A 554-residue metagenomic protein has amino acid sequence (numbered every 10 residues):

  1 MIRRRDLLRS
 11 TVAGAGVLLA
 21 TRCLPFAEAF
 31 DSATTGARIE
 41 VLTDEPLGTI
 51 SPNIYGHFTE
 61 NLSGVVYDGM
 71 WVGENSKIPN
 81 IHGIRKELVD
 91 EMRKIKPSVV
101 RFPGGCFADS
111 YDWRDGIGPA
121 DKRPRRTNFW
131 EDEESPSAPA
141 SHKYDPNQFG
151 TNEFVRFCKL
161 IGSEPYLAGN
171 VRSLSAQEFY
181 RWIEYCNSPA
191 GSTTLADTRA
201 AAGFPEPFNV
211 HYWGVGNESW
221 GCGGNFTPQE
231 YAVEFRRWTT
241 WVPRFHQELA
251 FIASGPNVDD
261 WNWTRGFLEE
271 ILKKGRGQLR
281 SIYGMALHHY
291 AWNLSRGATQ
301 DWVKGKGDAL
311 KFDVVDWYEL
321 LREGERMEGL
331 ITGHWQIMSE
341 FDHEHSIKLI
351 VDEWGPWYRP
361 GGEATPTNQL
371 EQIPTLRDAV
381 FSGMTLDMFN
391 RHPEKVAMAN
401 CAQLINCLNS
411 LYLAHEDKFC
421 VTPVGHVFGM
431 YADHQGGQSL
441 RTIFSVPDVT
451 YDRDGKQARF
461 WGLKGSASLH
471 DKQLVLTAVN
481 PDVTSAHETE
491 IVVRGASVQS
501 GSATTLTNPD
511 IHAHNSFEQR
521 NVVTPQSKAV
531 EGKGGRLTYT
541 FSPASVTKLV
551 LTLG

Functional and structural regions predicted by a protein language model:
M1, R22-L47: C-terminal segment of N-terminal export signals and the immediately downstream linker at the start of the mature
D6-A27: N-terminal export signals
L62, K348-Q435, S439-L463: Aromatic/acidic polysaccharide-binding cleft in carbohydrate-active enzymes
Y67, A108-F149, T194-S219, Q300-V315: Aromatic- and acidic-residue-enriched carbohydrate-binding clefts of CAZyme catalytic domains
M70-N80, T127-P146, A168-S173, G216-A232 (+3 more regions): The substrate-binding groove and active-site-proximal loops of carbohydrate-active enzymes, especially glycoside
I84-C106, F157: Catalytic domains of carbohydrate-active enzymes, especially glycoside hydrolases
E230-A379, P447-D454: Noncatalytic carbohydrate-binding groove/subsite architecture in carbohydrate-active enzymes
G455, P481-G554: C-terminal beta-sandwich/jelly-roll accessory domains of carbohydrate-active enzymes
